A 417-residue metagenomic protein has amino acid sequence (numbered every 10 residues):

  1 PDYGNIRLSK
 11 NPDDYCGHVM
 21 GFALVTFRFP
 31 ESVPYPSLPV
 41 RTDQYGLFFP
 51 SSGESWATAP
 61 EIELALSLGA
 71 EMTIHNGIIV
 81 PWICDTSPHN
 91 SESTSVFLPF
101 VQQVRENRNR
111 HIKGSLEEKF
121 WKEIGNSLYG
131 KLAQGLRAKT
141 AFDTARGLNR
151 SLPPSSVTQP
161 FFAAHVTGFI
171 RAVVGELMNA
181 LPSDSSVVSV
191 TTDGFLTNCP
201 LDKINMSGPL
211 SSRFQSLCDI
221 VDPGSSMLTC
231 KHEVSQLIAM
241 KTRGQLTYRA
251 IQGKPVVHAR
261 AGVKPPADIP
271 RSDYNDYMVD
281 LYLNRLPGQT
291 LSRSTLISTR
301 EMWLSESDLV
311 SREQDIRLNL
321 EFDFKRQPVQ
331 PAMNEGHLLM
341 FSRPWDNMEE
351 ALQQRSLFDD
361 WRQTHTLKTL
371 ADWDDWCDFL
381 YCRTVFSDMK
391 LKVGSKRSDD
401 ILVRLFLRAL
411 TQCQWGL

Functional and structural regions predicted by a protein language model:
P1-G416: Conserved acidic
